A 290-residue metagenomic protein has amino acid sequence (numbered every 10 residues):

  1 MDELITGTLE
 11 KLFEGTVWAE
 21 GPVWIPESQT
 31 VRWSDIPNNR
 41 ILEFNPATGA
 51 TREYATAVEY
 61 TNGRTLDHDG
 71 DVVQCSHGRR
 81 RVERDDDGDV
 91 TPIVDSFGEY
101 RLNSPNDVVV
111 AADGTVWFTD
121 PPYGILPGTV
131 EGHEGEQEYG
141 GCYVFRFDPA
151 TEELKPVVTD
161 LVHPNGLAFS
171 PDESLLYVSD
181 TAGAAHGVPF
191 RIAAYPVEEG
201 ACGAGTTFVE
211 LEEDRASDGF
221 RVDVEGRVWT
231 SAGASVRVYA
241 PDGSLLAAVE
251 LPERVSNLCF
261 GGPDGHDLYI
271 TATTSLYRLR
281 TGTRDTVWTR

Functional and structural regions predicted by a protein language model:
M1-R290: Sequence-structural signature of mature extracellular/luminal beta-sheet repeat domains, prominently beta-propellers
